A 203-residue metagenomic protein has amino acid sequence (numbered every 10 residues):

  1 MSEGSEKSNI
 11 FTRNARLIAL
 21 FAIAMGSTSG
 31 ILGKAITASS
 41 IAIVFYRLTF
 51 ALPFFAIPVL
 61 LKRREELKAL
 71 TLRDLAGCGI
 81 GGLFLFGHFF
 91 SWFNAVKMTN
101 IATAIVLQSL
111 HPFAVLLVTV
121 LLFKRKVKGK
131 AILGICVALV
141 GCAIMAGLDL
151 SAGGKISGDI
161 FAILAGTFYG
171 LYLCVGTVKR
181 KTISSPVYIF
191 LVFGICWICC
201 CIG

Functional and structural regions predicted by a protein language model:
M1-F45, L83, S91, A152-V178 (+1 more regions): Glycine-/small-residue-enriched transmembrane alpha-helix faces in small-molecule transporters and effluxers
G4-E6, I31, L52-L70, L139-G153 (+1 more regions): Membrane-interface helix-cap regions at the ends of transmembrane helices in multi-pass membrane proteins
F21, Y46, I80, L107 (+3 more regions): Hydrophobic core positions of alpha-helical segments in small-molecule transporters and transporter systems
I36, I43, R47, G79 (+6 more regions): Hydrophobic/aromatic residues within transmembrane alpha-helices of multi-pass small-molecule transporters
A42-P53, F93-K124, A165: Specific alpha-helical transmembrane segments that line the substrate/conduction pathway and gating interfaces
F55, G79, L117-V118, V127-L148 (+2 more regions): Hydrophobic transmembrane alpha-helices of multi-pass small-molecule transport proteins
R63-A102, Q108, I144: Specific transmembrane alpha-helical segments of multi-pass solute transporters/efflux pumps, especially DMT/EamA
L72, I105-Q108, K124-I144, K155-D159: Loop-to-transmembrane alpha-helix entry segments
